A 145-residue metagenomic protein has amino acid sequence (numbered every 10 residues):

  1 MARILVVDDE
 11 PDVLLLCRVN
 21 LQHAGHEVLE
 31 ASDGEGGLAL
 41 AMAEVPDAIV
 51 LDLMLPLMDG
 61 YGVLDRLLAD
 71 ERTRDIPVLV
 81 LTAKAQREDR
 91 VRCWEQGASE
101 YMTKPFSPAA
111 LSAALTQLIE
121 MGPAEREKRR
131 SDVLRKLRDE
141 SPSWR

Functional and structural regions predicted by a protein language model:
L14, P56, R74, Q86: The feature encodes the CheY-like receiver
L15-H23: Charged docking surfaces used in two-component/phosphorelay signaling
R18, G62, A85-M102, A113 (+2 more regions): Alpha4 helix (beta4-alpha4-beta5 surface) of REC/receiver domains from two-component response regulators
G25-S32, L40: Short hydrophobic/Thr-rich beta-strand motif most characteristic of the beta2 strand and flanking loop of CheY-like
S32-G36, D59-D65: Acidic catalytic/metal-coordinating carboxylates
E44-V50, L55: Active-site beta3 strand of CheY-like receiver
P123-R145: CheY-like receiver
